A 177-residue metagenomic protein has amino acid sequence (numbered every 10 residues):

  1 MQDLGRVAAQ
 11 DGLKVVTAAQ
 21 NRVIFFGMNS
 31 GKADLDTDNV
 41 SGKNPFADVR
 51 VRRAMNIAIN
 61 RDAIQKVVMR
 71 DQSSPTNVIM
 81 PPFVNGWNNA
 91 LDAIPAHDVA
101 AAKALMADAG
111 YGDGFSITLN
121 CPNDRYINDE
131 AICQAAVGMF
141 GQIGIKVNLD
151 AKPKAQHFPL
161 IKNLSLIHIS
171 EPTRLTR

Functional and structural regions predicted by a protein language model:
M1-D36, I167: Extracellular/periplasmic solute-recognition and catalytic clefts
M1-V7, V49, V137, K146-N148 (+1 more regions): Ligand-site clamp/hinge motif
D3-R6, V40-V84, N128-I132: Periplasmic-binding protein-like
V49, V99-T118: Immediate post-signal peptide segment of exported/extracytoplasmic ligand-binding proteins
S74-D108, R125-D129: Structural transition elements
G114-D124, N148: Short, well-ordered beta-strand elements
E130-I143: Short, polar/charged alpha-helical segment
I167-R177: Single conserved hydrophobic/aromatic residue that forms the stacking wall/gate of nucleotide- or nucleobase-binding
